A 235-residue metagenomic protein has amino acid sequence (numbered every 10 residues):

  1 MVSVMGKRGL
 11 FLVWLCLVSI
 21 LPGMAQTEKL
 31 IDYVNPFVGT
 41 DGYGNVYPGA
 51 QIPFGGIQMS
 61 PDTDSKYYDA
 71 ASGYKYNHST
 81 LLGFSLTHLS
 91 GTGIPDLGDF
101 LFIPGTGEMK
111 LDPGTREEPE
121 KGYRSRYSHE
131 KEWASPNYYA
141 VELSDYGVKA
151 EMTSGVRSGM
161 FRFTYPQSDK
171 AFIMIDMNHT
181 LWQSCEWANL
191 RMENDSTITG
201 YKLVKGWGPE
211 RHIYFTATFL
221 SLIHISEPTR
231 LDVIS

Functional and structural regions predicted by a protein language model:
V2-V13: Bacterial N-terminal signal peptides that target proteins for export
L12-I20: Bacterial N-terminal signal peptides
L21-A25: Sec/Tat signal peptide C-region and signal peptidase I cleavage site
Q26-L222, S226, R230, S235: Accessory carbohydrate-recognition regions in carbohydrate-active enzymes
